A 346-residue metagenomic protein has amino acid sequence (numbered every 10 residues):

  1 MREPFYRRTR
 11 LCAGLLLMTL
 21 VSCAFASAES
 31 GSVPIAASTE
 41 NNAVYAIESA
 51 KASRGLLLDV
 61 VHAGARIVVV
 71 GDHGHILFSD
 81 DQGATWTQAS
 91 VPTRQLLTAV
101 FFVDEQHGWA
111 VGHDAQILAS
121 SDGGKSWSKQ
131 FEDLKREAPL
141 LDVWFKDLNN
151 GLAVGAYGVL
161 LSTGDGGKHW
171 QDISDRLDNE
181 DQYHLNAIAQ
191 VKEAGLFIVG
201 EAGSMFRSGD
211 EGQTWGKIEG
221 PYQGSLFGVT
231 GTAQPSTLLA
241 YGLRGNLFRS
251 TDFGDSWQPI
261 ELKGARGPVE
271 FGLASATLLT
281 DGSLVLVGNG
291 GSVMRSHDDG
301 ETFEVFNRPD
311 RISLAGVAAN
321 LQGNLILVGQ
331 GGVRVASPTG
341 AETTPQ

Functional and structural regions predicted by a protein language model:
R2, C23-A24: Cleavable N-terminal export/targeting peptides
R2-A13: Bacterial N-terminal signal peptides that target proteins for export
C12-C23: Bacterial N-terminal signal peptides
S27-Q346: Residue-level hotspots at or immediately adjacent to binding/recognition sites across diverse folds
